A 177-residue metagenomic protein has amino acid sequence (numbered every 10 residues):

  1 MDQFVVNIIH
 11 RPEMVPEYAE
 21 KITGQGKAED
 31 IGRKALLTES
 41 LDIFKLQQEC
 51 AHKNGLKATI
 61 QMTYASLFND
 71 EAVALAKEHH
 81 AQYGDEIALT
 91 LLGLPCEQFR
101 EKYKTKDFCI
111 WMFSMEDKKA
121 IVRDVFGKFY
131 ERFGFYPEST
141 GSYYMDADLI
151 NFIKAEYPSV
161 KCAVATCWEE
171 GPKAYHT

Functional and structural regions predicted by a protein language model:
M1-Q82: Active-site beta->alpha N-cap acidic-glycine motif
Q3-V5, K57-T59, E86, E138-S139 (+1 more regions): Beta-sheet entry/capping signal
V15-E17, L67-D70, P95-R100, D146-N151 (+1 more regions): Short catalytic/ligand-binding loop motif for oxyanion handling, primarily in non-cytosolic enzymes, centered on
S40-Q47, K118-F129, L149: Alpha-helical packing segments of well-folded alpha/beta enzyme cores
F44, E86, T177: Active-site cores of enzymes that catalyze phosphoryl transfer or operate on phosphate-rich substrates
G55, R132-F133, E156-Y157: A structural signal for short coil/turn segments at secondary-structure junctions
Q61-Y144: Metal-dependent polysaccharide deacetylase catalytic core of the NodB/CE4 family, i.e., the active-site-bearing domain
S139-T177: Active-site-adjacent pocket scaffolds in enzyme catalytic domains
